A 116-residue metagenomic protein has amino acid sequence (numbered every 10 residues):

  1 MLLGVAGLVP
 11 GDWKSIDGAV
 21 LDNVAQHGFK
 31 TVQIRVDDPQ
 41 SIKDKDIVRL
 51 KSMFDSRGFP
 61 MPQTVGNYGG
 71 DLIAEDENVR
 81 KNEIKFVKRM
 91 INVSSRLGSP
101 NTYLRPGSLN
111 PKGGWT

Functional and structural regions predicted by a protein language model:
M1-P100: N-terminal pre-domain/capping segments
E75-N78, K112-T116: Surface-exposed cleft-lining segments at the edges of enzyme active sites
S94-W115: Active-site groove signature of glycoside hydrolases
